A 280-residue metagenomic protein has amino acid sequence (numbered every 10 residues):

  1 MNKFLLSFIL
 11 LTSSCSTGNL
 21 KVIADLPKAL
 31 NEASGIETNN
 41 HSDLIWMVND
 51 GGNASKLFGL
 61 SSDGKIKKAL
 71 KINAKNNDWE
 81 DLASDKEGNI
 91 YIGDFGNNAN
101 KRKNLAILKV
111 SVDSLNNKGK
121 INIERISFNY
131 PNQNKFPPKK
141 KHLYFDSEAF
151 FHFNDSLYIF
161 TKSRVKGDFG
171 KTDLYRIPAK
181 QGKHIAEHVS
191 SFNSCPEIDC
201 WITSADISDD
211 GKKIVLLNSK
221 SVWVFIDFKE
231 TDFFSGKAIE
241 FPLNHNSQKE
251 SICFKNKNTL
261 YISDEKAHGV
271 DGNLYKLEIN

Functional and structural regions predicted by a protein language model:
M1-K21: Bacterial Sec-dependent N-terminal signal peptides
S16-N280: Sequence/structural signature of beta-propeller domains
